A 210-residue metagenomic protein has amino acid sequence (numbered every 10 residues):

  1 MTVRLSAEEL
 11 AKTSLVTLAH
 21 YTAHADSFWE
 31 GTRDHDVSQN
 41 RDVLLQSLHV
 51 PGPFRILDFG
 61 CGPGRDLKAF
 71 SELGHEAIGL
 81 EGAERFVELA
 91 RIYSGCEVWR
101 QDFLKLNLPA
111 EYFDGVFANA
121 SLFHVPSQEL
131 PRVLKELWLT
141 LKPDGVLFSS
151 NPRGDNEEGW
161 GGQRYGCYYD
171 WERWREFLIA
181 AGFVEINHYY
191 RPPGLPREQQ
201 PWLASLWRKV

Functional and structural regions predicted by a protein language model:
T2-P51: Conserved class I S-adenosyl-L-methionine
G52-G62: Conserved class I S-adenosyl-L-methionine
P63-K105: Class I SAM-dependent methyltransferase SAM/SAH-binding core
L104-V116: A short acidic, Gly/Pro-enriched loop at the edge of an enzyme's catalytic core that lines a small-molecule cofactor
P131-P143: A short glycine-rich, Lys/Arg-flanked "PGG" loop and its adjoining helix->strand segment in the class I
D144-N151: Conserved beta-strand signature within the Rossmann-like core of class I S-adenosyl-L-methionine
E157-R173: Acceptor-substrate binding/catalytic loop of class I
P193-V210: Core SAM-dependent methyltransferase catalytic element
